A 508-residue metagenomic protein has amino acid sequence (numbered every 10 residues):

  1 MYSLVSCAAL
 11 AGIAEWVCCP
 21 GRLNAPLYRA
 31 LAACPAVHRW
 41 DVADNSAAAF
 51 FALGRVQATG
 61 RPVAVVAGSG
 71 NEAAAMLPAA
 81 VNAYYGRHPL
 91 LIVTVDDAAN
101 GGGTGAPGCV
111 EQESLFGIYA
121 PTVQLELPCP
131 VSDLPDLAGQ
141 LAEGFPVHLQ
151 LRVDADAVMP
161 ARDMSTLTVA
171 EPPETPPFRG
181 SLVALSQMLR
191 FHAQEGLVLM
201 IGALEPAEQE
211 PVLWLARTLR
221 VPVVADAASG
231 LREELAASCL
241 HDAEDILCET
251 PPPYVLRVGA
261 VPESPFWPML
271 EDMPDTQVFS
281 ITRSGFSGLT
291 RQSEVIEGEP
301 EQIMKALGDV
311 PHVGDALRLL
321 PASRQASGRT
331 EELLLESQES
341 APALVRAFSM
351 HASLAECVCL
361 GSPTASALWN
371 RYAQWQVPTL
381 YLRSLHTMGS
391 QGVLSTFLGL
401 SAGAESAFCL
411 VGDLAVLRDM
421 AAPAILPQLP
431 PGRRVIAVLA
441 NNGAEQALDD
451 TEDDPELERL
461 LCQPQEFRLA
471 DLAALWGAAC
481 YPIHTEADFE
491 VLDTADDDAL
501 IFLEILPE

Functional and structural regions predicted by a protein language model:
M1-V66, N71-A74: N-terminal cofactor/phosphate-binding cores enriched in small/glycine residues, especially glycine-rich loops such as
L4, G12-E15, T59-A67, A73 (+5 more regions): Structural signature of the thiamine diphosphate
L4-A14, C19-A32, S323-A404: Active-site diphosphate/adenylate-binding microenvironment
C19-G21, G68, L127-C129, Q150-V153 (+7 more regions): Structural motif
Q57-A58, G68-S69, A75, M200-I281 (+4 more regions): Glycine-rich, anion-gripping cofactor-binding loops and their flanking helix/strand elements in enzyme active sites
A83, V93, A98-E113, Y119 (+1 more regions): Thiamine diphosphate
A83, V93-L137, A225-A322, L426 (+2 more regions): Glycine-rich, acidic loop regions that bind phosphate or pyrophosphate groups
L270-T364, R468-L472, G477-E508: Phosphate/pyrophosphate-binding active-site segments
